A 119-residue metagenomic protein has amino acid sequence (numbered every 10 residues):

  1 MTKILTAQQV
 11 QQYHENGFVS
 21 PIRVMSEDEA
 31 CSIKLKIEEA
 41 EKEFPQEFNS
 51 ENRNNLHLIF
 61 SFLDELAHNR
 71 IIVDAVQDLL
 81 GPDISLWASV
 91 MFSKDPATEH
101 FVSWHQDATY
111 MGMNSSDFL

Functional and structural regions predicted by a protein language model:
M1-N16, S20-N114: Non-heme Fe(II)-dependent double-stranded beta-helix
L119: Phosphate-binding site of ATP-dependent enzymes
